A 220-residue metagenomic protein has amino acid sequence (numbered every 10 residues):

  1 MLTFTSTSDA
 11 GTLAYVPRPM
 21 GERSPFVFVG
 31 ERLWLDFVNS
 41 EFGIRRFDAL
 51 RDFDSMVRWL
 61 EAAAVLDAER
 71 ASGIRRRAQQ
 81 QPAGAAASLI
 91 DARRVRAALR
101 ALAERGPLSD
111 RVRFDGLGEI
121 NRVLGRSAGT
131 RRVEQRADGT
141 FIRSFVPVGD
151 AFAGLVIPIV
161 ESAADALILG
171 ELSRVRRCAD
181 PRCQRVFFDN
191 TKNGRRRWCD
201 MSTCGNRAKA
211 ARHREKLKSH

Functional and structural regions predicted by a protein language model:
M1-R176: Short helix-coil boundary/hinge micro-motifs
I142-H220: Cys/His-clustered metal-coordination modules, chiefly Zn-binding fingers
